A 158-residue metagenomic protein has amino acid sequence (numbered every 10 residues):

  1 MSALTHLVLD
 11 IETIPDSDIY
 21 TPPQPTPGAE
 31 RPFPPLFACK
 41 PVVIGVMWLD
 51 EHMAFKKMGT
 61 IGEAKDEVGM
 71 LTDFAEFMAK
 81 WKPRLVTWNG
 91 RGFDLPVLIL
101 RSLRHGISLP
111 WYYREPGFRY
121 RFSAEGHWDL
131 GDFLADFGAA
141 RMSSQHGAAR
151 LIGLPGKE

Functional and structural regions predicted by a protein language model:
M1-F77: Conserved RNase H-like, two-metal-ion catalytic cores of nucleic-acid enzymes
L4-T5, C39-I61, K82-E158: Metal-dependent phosphoesterase core characteristic of DEDDh/y 3'-5' exonuclease domains
